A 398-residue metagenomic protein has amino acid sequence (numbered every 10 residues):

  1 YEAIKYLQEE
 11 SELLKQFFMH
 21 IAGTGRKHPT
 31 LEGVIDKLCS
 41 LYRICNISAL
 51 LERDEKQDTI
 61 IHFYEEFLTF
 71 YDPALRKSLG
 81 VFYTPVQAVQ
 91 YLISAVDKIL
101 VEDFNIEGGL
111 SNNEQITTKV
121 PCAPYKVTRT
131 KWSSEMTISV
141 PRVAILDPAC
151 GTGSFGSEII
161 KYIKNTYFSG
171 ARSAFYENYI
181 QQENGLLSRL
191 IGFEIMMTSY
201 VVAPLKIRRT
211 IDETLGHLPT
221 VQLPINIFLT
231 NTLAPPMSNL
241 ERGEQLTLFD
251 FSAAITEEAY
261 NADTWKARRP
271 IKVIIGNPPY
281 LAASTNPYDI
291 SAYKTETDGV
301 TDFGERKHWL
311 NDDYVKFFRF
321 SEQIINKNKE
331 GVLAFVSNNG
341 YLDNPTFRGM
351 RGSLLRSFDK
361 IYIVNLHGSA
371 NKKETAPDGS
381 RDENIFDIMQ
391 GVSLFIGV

Functional and structural regions predicted by a protein language model:
Y1-E2, Q90-S94, L394-I396: Short, hydrophobic, well-ordered secondary-structure elements
E2-D72: Long recognition/docking surfaces used for binding and targeting
L50, E55, F67-I363, K373: SAM-dependent methyltransferase catalytic region
L366: Short, ordered loop/turn segments at secondary-structure junctions
P377-G379: Conserved active-site and SAM-binding loop architecture of S-adenosyl-L-methionine-dependent nucleic-acid
R381-F386: Conserved RecA-like P-loop NTPase helicase motor core
D387-V398: Conserved beta strand-loop-helix elements of the APE1-like EEP
